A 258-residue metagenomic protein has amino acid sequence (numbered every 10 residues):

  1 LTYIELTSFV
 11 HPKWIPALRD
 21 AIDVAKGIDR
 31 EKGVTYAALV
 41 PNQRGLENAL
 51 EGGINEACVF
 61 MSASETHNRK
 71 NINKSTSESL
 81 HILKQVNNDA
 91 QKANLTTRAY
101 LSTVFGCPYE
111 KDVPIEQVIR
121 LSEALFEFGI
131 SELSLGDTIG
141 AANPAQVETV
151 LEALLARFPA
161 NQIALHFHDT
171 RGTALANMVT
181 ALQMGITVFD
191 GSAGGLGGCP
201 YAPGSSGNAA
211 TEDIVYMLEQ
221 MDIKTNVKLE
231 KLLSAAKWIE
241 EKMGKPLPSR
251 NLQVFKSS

Functional and structural regions predicted by a protein language model:
L1-S258: Catalytic cores and adjacent flexible loops of soluble metabolic enzymes that perform enolate/carbanion chemistry on
